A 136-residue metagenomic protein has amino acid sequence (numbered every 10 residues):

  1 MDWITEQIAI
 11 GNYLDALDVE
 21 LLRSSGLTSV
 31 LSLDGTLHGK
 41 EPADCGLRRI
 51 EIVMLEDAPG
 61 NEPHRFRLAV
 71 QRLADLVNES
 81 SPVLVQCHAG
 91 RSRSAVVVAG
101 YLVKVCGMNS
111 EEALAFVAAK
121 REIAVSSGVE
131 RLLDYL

Functional and structural regions predicted by a protein language model:
D2-P82, K104-Y135: Cysteine-based protein phosphatase catalytic domain of the PTP/DSP
S80-A99: A phosphate-binding catalytic loop at a beta-strand-loop-alpha-helix junction that coordinates phosphoryl groups
